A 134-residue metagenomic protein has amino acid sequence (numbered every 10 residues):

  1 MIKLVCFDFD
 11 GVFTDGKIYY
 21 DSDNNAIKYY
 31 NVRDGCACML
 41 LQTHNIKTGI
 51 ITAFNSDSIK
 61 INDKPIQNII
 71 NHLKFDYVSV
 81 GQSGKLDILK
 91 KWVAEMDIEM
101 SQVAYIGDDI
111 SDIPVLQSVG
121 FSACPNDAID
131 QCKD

Functional and structural regions predicted by a protein language model:
M1, K74, E99-Q102, S118: Short loop/turn motifs at secondary-structure junctions
M1-S83: Alpha-helical substrate-recognition element adjacent to the catalytic core
C36-A37, I88, S111: Short acidic active-site motifs
M39-Q42, K90, G107, Q117: A cross-family signal for key residues in well-ordered alpha-helices that form functional helical elements
H44-G49, E95-V103, G120-F121: Short beta-strand/loop segments at the ligand-binding rim of alpha/beta enzyme cores
S58, P65, I69, I88 (+2 more regions): Phosphate- and divalent-cation-binding pockets in alpha/beta enzyme and binding domains that engage nucleotide-derived
G84-E95: Short phosphate-binding loop-to-helix
Q102-D134: Acidic, Mg2+-coordinating phosphoryl-transfer loop and its flanking beta/alpha structural elements, shared across
